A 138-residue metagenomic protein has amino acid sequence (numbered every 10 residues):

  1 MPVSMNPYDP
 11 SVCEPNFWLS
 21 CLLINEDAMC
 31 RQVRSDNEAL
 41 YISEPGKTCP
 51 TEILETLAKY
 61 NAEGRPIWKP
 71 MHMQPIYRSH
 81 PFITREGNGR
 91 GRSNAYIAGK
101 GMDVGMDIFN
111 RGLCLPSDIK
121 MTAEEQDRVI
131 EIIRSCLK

Functional and structural regions predicted by a protein language model:
M1-K138: PLP-dependent aminotransferase class I/II
